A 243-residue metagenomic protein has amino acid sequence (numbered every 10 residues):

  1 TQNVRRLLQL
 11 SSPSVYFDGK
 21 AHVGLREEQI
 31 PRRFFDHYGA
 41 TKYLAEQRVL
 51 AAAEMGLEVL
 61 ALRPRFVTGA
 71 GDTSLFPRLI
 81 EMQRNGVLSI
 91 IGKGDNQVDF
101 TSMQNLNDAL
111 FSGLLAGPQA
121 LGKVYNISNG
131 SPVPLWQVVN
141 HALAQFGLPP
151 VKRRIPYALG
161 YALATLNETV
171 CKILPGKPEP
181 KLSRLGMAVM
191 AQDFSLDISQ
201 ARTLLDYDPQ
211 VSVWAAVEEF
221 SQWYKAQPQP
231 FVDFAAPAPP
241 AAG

Functional and structural regions predicted by a protein language model:
T1-H37: Conserved Rossmann-fold NAD(P)-dependent oxidoreductase catalytic core, especially the SDR/UDP-sugar
S11-S12, R63-P64, T68: Conserved SDR Rossmann-fold cofactor-binding beta-strand/turn motif
E27-P31, I80-I91, L148-P149, I173-L182: A short C-terminal helix-loop "cap" of Rossmann-like NAD(P)-dependent dehydrogenase/epimerase domains
R33-R63: Active-site Tyr-X1-5-Lys
Y38-G39, T68, V98: Catalytic tyrosine of NAD(P)H-dependent dehydrogenase/reductases that use a Tyr as the general acid/base
L44-A45, D72-R78, G92-L114, G122-N126: Substrate-positioning beta->alpha
A61, G94-N107, V124, P132-W136 (+2 more regions): Conserved loop-to-helix N-cap of the C-terminal "lid" that shapes the substrate pocket in Rossmann-like
G113-K181, I198, W214, E218-S221 (+2 more regions): Mid/C-terminal beta-alpha module of Rossmann-like enzyme folds, strongest in SDR-family dehydrogenases/epimerases
